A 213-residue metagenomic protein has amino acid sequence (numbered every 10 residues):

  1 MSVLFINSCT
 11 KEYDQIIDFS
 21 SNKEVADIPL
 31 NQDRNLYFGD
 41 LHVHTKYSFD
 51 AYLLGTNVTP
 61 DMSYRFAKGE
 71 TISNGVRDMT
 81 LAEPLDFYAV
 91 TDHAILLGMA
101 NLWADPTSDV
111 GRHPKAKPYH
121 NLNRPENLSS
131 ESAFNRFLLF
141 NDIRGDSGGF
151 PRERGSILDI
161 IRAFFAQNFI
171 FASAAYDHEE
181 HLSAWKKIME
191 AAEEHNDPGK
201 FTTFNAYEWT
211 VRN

Functional and structural regions predicted by a protein language model:
M1-L4: Bacterial N-terminal signal peptides
I6-S8: C-terminal motif of bacterial Sec signal peptides marking the signal peptidase cleavage site
E12-N213: Extended, charged catalytic domains and RNA/DNA-binding interfaces, predominantly in divalent-metal-using enzymes
